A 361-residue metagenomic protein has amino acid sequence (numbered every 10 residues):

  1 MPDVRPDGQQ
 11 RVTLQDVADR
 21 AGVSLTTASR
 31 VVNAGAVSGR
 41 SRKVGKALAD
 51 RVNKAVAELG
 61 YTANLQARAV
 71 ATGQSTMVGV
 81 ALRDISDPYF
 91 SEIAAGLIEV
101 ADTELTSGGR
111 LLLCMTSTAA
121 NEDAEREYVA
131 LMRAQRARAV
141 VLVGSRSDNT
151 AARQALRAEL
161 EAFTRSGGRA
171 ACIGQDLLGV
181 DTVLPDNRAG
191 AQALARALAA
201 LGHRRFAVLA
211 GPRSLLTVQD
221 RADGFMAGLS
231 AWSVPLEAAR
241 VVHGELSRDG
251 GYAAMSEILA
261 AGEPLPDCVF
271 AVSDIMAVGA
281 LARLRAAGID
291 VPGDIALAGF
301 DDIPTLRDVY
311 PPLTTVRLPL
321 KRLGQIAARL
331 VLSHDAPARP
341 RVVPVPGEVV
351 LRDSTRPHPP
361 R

Functional and structural regions predicted by a protein language model:
M1-G73: N-terminal helix-turn-helix DNA-binding module of bacterial transcription factors
M1-Q9, G73, M77-R196, A200 (+1 more regions): Alpha-helical recognition/docking segments in bacterial nutrient-uptake and carbohydrate-utilization systems
L25-R30, V70-S86, R205-G211: Short beta-strand segments enriched in small/hydrophobic residues
L65, L82-E92, M115-D123, R146-R153 (+7 more regions): Hinge/beta->alpha junction and helix N-cap segments in small-molecule ligand-binding domains
T103-G108, L229-E237, A261-P264, A286-P292: Short helix-capping segments at alpha-helix termini
A254-R361: Flexible loop/turn connectors
